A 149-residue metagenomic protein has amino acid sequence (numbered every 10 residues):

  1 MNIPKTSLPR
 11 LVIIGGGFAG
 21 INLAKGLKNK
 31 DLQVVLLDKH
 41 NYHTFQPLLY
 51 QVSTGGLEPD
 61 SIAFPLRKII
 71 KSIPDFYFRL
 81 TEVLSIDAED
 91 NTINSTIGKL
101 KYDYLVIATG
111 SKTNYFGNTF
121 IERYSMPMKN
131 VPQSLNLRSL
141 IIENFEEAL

Functional and structural regions predicted by a protein language model:
M1-R10, F76-L149: FAD-binding core/adjacent interface of flavoenzyme oxidoreductases
N2-F76: Beta1-alpha1 glycine-rich phosphate/pyrophosphate-binding loop at the start of Rossmann-like nucleotide-binding domains
